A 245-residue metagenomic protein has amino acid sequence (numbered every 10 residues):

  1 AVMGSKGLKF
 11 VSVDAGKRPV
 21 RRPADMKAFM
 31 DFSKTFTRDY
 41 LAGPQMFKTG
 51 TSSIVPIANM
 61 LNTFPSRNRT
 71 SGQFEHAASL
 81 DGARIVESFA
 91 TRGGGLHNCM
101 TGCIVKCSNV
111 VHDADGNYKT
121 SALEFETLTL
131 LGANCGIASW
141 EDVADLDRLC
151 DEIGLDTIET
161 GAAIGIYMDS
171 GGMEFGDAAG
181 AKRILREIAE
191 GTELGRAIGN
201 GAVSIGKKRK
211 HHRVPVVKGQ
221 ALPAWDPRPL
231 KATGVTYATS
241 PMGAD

Functional and structural regions predicted by a protein language model:
A1-D245: Extended C-terminal regions of large enzymes
